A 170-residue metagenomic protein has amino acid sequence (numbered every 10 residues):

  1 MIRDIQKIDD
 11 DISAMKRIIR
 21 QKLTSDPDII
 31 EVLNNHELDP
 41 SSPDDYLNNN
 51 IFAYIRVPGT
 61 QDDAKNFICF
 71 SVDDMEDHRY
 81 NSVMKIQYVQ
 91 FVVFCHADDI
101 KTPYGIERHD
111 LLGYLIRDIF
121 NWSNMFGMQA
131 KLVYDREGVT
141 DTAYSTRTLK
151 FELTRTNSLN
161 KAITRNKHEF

Functional and structural regions predicted by a protein language model:
M1-H78, F170: Small/polar-rich, solvent-exposed N-terminal microdomains that initiate assembly or binding
M1-Q21, S25, M75-M84, F126-F170: Short, charged interaction patches at domain edges and termini
R3-K7, I100-R108: Short, flexible/disordered intra-domain loops and linkers
A14, K65, I86, E107 (+2 more regions): Short, well-structured alpha-helical interface segments that form or flank functional binding sites
I19-T24, I30-H36, C95-A97, R108 (+2 more regions): Localized chelating/binding microdomains that coordinate divalent metal ions or stabilize phosphate-bearing
F52-T60, C95-A97, R117-W122: A short, hydrophobic secondary-structure junction motif
I68-D99: Active-site-adjacent structural patch at catalytic or cofactor/ligand-binding sites
P103-F126: Short, hydrophobic/π-rich interface segment
